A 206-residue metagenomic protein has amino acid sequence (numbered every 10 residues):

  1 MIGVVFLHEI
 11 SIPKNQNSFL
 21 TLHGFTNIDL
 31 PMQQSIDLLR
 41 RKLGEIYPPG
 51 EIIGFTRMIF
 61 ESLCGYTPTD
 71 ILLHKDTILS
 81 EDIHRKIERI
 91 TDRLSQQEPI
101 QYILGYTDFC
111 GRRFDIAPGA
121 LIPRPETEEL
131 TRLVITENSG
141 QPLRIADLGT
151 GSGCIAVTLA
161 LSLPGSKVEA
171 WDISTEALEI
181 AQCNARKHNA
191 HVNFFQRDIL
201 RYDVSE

Functional and structural regions predicted by a protein language model:
I28-L104: N-terminal auxiliary segments of SAM/dcSAM-dependent transferases
R85-L163, V168-C183, F194-D203: SAM-dependent Rossmann-like transferase core, predominantly class I methyltransferases with a strong bias toward
